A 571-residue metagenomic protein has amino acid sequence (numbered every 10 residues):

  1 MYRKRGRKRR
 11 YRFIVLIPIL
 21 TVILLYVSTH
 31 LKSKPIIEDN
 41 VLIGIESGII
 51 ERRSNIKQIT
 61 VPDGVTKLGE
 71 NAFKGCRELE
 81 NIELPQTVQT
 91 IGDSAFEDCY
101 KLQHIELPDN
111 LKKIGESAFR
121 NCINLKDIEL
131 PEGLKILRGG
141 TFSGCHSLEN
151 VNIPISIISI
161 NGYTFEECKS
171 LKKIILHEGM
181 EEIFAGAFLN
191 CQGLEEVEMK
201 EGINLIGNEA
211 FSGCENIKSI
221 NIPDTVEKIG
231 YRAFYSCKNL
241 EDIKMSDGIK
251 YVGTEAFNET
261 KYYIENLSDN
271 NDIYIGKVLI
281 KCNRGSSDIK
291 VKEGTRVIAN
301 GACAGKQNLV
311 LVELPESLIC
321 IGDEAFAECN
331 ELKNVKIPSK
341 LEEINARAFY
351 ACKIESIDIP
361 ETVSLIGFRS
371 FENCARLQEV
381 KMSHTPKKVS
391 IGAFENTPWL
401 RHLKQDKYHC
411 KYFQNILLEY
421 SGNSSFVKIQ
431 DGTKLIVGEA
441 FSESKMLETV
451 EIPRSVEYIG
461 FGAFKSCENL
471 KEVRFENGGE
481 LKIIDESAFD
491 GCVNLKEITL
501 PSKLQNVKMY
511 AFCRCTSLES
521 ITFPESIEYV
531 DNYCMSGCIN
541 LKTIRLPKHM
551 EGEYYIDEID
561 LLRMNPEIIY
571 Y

Functional and structural regions predicted by a protein language model:
M1-Y11: N-terminal Lys/Arg-rich, disordered targeting/topogenic segments
R5, L31-I43, R53-K67, R77-T90 (+21 more regions): Structural signature of tandem-repeat unit edges
I14-Y26: Hydrophobic membrane-insertion alpha-helices, especially the h-region of bacterial N-terminal signal peptides
I49, G69-A72, G92-A95, G115-A118 (+16 more regions): Consensus positions within tandem repeat domains that build extended binding/scaffold surfaces
K277, N415: Lipid-handling modules and contact-site tethers
D557-L561: A structural signal for leucine-rich repeat
